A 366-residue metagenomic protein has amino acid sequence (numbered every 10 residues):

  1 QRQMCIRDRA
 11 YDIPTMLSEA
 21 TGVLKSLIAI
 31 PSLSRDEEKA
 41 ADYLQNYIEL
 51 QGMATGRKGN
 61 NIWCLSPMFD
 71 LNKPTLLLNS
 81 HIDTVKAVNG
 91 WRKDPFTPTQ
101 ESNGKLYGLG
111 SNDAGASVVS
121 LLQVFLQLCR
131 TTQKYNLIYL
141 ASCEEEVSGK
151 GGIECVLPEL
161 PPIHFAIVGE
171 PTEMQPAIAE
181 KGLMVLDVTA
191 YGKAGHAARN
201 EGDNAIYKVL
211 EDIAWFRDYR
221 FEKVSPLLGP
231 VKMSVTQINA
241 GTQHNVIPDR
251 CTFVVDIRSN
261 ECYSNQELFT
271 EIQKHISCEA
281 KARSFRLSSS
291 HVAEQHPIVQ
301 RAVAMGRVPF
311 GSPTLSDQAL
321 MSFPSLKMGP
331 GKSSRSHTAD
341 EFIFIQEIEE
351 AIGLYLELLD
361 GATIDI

Functional and structural regions predicted by a protein language model:
Q1-I6: Short, small-residue-biased leader/transition segments that mark boundaries at the very start of proteins
R7, T15, I178, V185-I366: Metal-dependent amide/peptide-bond hydrolase catalytic core, centered on the "pita-bread" metallohydrolase fold
R7-A87, R250-V254, L268-E271, I345-E349 (+1 more regions): N-terminal helical capping/dimerization or prosegment-like subdomains of hydrolases acting on amide or phosphate bonds
L44, V118-L128, V156, V209-D212 (+2 more regions): Buried hydrophobic packing segments
E49-A54, K58-N60, N72-K73, L128-K134 (+4 more regions): Short glycine/proline-enriched coil/turn segments at helix->beta-strand junctions
K73-I138: Active-site metal-coordination/substrate-binding segment of hydrolases, especially metallo-dependent peptidases
L76-L78, L140, F165-I167, L326-M328: Hydrophobic/aromatic beta-strand patches that form the interior of the parallel beta-sheet core in alpha/beta enzyme
A114-V185, T189, I366: Acidic/histidine-rich catalytic neighborhood of metal-dependent amide-processing enzymes
